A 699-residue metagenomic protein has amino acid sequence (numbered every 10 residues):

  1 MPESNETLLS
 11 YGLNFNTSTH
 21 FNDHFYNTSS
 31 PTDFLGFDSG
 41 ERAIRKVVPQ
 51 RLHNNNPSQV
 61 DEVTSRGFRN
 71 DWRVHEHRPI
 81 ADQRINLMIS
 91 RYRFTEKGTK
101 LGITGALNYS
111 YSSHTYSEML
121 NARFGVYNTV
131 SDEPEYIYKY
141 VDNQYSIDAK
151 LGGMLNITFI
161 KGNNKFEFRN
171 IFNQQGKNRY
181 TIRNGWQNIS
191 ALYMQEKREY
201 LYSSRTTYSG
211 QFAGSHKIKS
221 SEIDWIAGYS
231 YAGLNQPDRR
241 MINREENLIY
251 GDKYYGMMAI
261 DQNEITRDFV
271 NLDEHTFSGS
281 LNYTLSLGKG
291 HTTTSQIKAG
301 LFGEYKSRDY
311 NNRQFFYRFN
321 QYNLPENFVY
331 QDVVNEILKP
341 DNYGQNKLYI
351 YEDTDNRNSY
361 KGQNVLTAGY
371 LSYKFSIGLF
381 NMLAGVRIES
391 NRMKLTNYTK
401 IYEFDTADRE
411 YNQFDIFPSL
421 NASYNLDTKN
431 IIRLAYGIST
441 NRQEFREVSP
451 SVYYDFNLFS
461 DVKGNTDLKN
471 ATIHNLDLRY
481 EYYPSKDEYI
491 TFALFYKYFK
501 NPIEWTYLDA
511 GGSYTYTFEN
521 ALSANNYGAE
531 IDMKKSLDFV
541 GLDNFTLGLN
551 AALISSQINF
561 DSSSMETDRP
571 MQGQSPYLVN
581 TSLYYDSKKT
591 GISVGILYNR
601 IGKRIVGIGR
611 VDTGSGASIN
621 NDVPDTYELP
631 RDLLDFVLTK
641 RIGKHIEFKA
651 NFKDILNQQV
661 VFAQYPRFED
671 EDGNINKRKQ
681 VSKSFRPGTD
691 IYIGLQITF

Functional and structural regions predicted by a protein language model:
P2-E6, F94-L101, G162-N163, K219-E222 (+9 more regions): Short loop/turn motifs that connect adjacent beta-strands in outer-membrane beta-barrel proteins
L13-T17, Y109-S113, K161, F172-G176 (+18 more regions): Transmembrane beta-strands of outer-membrane beta-barrel pores
R66-T181, R205-F212, L420: Transmembrane beta-barrel wall of Gram-negative outer-membrane proteins
N143, T266, V270, N282-L287 (+2 more regions): Signature of Gram-negative outer-membrane beta-barrel scaffolds
R183, N235, G251-D252, G256 (+7 more regions): Surface-exposed extracellular loop regions of Gram-negative outer-membrane beta-barrel proteins, predominantly
L192-A213, T354-T367, Y411, T440-F499 (+5 more regions): Outer-membrane beta-barrel signature, preferentially recognizing the C-terminal barrel domain of Gram-negative
L494-F499, T515-I608: Gram-negative outer-membrane beta-barrel transporters
R600-G614, K640-F699: C-terminal beta-signal and adjacent terminal beta-strands/loops of Gram-negative outer-membrane beta-barrel proteins
